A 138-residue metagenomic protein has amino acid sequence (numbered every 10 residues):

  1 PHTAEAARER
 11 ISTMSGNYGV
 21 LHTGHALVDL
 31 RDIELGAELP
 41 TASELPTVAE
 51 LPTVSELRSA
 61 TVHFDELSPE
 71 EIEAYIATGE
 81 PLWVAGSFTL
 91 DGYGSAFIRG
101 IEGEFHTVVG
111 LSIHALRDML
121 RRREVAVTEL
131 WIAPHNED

Functional and structural regions predicted by a protein language model:
P1-D138: Anionic-ligand binding patches
